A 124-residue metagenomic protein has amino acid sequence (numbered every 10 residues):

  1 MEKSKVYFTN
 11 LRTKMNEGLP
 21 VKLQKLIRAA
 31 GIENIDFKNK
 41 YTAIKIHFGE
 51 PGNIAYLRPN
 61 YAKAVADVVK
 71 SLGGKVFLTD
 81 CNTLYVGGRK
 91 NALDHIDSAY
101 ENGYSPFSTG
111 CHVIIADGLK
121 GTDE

Functional and structural regions predicted by a protein language model:
M1-E124: N-terminal and secondary-structure boundary signal
